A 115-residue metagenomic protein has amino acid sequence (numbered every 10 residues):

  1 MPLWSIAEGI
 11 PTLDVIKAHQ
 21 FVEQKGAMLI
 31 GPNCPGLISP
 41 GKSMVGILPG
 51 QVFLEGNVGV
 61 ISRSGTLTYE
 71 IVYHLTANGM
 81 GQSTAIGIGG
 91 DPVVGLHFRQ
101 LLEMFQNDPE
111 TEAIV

Functional and structural regions predicted by a protein language model:
M1-V115: Catalytic-core regions of core metabolic enzymes, especially those transforming organic acids/acyl-group intermediates
